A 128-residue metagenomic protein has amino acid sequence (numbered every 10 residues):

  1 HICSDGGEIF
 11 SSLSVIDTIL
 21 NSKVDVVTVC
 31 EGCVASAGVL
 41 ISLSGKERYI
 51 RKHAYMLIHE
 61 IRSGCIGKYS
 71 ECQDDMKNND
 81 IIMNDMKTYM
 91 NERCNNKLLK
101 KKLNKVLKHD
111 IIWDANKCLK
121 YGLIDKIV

Functional and structural regions predicted by a protein language model:
H1, V29, K97-L99: N-terminal start-of-chain detector that recognizes signal peptides and the immediate post-cleavage beginning
C3-G7, S11-V15, I19-C65, I112: Glycine-rich beta-to-alpha active-site loop
C65-V128: Charged, glycine-interspersed solvent-exposed loop segments at helix/strand-loop junctions that cap or gate access
